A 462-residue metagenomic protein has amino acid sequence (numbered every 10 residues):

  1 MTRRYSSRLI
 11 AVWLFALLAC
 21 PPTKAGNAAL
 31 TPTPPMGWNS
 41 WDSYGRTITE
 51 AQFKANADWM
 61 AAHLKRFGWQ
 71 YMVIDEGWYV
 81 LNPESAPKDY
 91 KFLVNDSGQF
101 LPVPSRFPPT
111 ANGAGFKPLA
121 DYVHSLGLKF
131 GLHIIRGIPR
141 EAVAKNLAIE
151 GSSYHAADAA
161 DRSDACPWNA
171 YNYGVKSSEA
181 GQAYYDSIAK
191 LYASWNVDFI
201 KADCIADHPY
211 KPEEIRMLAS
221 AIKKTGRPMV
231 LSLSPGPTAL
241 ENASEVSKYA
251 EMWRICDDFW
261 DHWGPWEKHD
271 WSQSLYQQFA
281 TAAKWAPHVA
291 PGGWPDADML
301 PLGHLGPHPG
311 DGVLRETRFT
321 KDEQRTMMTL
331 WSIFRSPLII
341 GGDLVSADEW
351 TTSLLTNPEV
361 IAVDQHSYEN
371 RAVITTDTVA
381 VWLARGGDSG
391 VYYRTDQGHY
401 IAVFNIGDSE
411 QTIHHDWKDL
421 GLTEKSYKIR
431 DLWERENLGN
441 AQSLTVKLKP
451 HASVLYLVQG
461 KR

Functional and structural regions predicted by a protein language model:
I10-A19: Bacterial N-terminal signal peptides
P21-A25: Sec/Tat signal peptide C-region and signal peptidase I cleavage site
P35-S40, Q70-D75, V80, K129-I134 (+7 more regions): Structural recognition of the beta-strand scaffold that forms the well-ordered cores of secreted hydrolase catalytic
A61-Y122, L126-C204: Aromatic-lined carbohydrate-binding/catalytic grooves of carbohydrate-active enzymes
D161-S163, G174-A183, V230-D343: Glycan-recognition surfaces
T326-T375: Catalytic cores of secreted or luminal carbohydrate-active enzymes
W331-F334, I339-G341, T375-L422: Carbohydrate-binding surface patches
D396-G398, A402-R462: C-terminal beta-sandwich/jelly-roll accessory domains of carbohydrate-active enzymes
